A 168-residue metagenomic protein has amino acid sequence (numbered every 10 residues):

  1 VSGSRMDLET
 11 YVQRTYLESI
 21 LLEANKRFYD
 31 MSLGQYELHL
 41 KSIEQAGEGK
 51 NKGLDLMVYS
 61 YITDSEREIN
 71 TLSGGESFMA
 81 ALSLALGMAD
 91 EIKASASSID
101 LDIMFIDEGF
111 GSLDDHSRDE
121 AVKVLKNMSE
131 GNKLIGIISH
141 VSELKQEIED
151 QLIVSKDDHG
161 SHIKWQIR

Functional and structural regions predicted by a protein language model:
V1-R168: Terminal ABC-like ATPase head and other globular end-domains that cap long coiled-coil arms in SMC/Rad50/SbcC-family
